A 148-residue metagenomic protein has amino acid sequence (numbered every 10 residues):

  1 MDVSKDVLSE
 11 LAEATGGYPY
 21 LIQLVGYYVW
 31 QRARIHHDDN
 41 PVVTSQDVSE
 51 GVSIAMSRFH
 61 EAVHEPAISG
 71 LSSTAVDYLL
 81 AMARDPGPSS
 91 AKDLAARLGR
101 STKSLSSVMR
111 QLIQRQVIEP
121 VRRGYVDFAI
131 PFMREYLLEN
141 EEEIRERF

Functional and structural regions predicted by a protein language model:
M1-E13, I35-H37: Helix-loop-helix "sensor" segment of P-loop NTPases
D6-E10, S90-D93, F132: A general alpha-helix detector
E13-A14, G70-L71, Y125: A short beta-turn/loop motif at secondary-structure boundaries
G17, L21-T102: Winged-helix-like regulatory helical subdomains adjacent to P-loop NTPase cores
L98-R115, P120-R123: Short amphipathic alpha-helical interaction segments
V121-D127, P131-F132: Short, Lys/Arg-rich nucleic-acid/phosphate-binding segment
P131-F148: Short, amphipathic alpha-helical interaction segments positioned at domain boundaries
